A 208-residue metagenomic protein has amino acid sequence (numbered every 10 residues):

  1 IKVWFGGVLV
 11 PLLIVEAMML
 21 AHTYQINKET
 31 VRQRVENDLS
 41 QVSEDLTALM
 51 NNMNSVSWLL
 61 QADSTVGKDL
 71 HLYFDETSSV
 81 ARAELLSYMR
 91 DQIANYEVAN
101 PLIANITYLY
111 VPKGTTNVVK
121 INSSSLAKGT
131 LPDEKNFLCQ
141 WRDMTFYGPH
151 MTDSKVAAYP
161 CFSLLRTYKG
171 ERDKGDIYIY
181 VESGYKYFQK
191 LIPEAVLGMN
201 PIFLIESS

Functional and structural regions predicted by a protein language model:
I1-D75: Juxtamembrane extracytoplasmic/periplasmic/luminal helical "stalk" adjacent to the first N-terminal
I26, T30-R34, S40, K68 (+4 more regions): N-terminal sensory and localization modules of signal-transduction and trafficking proteins
T30-V31, V80-Y88: Signal-transducing coiled-coil linker helices
S43, W58, F74-S79, L85 (+1 more regions): Juxtamembrane extramembrane loops of integral membrane proteins
N51, A83-S87, E182: Soluble non-cytosolic domains of exported or imported proteins
A62, I106-K113, P201-S207: Short hydrophobic alpha-helical segments used for membrane anchoring or interfacial signaling
Y88-N100, R172-S208: Solvent-exposed, extracytoplasmic
V98-S183: Extracytoplasmic/periplasmic ligand-binding sensor regions of membrane-associated signaling proteins
